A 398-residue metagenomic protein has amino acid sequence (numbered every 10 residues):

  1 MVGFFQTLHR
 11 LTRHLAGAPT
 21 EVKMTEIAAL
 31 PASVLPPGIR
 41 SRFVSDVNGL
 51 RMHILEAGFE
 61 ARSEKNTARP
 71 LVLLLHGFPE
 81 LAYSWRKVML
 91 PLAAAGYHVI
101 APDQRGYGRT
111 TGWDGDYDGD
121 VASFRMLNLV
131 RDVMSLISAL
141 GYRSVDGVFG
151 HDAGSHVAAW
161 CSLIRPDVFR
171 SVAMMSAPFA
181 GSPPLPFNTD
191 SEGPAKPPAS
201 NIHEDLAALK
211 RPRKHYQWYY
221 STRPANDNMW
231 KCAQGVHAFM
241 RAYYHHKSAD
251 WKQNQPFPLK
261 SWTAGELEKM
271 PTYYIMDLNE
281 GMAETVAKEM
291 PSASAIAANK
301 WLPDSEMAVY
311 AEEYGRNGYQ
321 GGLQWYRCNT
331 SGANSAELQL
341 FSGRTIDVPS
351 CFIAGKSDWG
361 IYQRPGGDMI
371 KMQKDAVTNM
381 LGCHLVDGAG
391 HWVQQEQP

Functional and structural regions predicted by a protein language model:
V2-F43: An N-terminal hydrophobic leader/cap segment in hydrolases
T25-S41, M52, E60-S63, R69-L71 (+2 more regions): Flexible "cap/lid" subdomain of the alpha/beta-hydrolase fold that forms the substrate-access gate
A68, L74-G77, A101: Structural cue for short, hydrophobic secondary-structure segments
P79-K87, V99: Serine-hydrolase catalytic-loop signature spanning alpha/beta hydrolases and amidase-signature enzymes
P91-D114: Conserved alpha/beta-hydrolase
G382-A389: Short glycine-rich catalytic loops that host catalytic nucleophiles or stabilize transition states across multiple
A389-P398: Catalytic histidine-centered segment of alpha/beta-hydrolase-like enzymes
